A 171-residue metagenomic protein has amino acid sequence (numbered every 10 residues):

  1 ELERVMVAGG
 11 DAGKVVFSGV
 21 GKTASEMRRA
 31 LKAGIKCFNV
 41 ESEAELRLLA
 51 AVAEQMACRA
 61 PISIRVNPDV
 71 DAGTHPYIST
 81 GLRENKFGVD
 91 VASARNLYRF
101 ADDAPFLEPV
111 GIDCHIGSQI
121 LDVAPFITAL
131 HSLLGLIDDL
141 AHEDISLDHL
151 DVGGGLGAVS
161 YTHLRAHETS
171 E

Functional and structural regions predicted by a protein language model:
E1-H149, A158: Active-site-proximal beta-alpha core segment in soluble small-molecule metabolic enzymes
T162-E171: Conserved small/polar residues in nucleotide/adenosyl-binding loops
